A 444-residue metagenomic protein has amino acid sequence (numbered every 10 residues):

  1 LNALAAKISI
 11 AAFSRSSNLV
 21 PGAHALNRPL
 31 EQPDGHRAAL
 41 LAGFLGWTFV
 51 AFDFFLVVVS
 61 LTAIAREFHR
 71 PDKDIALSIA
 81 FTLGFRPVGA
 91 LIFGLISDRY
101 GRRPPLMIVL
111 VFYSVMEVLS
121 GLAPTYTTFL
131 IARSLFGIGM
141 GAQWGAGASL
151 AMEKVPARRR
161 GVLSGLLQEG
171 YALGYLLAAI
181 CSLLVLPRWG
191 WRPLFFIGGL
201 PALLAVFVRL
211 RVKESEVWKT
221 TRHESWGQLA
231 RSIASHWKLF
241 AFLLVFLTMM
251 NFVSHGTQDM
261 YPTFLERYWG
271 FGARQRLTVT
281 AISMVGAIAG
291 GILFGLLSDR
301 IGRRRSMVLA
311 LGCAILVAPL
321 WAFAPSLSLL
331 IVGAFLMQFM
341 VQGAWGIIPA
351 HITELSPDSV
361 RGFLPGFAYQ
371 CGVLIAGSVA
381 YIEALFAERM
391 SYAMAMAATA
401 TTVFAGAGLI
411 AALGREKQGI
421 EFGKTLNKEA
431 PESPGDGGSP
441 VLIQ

Functional and structural regions predicted by a protein language model:
L4, I8-F52: Cytosolic juxtamembrane N-terminal segment immediately preceding the first transmembrane helix of multi-pass
V58, K238-I288, A380: Extracytoplasmic gate region of multi-pass secondary transporters
V58-V88, R274-Q275: Extracellular/periplasmic helix-loop-helix junction of adjacent transmembrane segments in MFS-like secondary
H69, G101, L122-T128, P156 (+2 more regions): Helix-breaking motifs and short loop linkers at transmembrane-helix boundaries and internal kinks in secondary membrane
A80-F93, A281-L293: Central cavity-lining transmembrane alpha-helices of secondary-active solute carriers, predominantly the Major
V88-P124, I301: Conserved MFS/SLC helix-loop-helix module at the cytosolic interface between two early adjacent transmembrane helices
A132-E169: Cytoplasmic helix-loop-helix junction between adjacent transmembrane helices in 12-TM secondary transporters
L167-R209: Helix-loop-helix hairpin linking two adjacent transmembrane segments in secondary transporters
